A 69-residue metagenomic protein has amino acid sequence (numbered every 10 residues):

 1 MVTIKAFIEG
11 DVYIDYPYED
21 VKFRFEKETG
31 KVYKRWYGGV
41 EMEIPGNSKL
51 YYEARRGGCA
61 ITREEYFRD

Functional and structural regions predicted by a protein language model:
M1-D15: Negatively charged, low-complexity tracts enriched in Asp/Glu with abundant Ser/Thr
I8, R24-E26, F67-R68: Compositionally biased, low-structure terminal segments
Y16-G57: Acidic, low-complexity, intrinsically disordered interaction modules
E53-D69: Short, compact, well-ordered microdomains
